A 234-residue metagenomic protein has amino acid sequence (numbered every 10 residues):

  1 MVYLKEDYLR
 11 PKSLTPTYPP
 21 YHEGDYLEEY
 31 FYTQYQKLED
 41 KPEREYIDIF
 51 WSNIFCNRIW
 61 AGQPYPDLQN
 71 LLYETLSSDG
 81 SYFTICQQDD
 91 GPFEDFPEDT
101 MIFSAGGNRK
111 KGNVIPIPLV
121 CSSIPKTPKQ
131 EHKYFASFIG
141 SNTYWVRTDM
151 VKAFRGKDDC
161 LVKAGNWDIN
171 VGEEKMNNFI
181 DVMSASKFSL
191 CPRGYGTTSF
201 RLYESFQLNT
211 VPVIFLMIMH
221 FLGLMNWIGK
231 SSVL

Functional and structural regions predicted by a protein language model:
M1-Y203, Q207-L208, I214-L234: Nucleotide-sugar donor-binding catalytic core of glycosyltransferases
